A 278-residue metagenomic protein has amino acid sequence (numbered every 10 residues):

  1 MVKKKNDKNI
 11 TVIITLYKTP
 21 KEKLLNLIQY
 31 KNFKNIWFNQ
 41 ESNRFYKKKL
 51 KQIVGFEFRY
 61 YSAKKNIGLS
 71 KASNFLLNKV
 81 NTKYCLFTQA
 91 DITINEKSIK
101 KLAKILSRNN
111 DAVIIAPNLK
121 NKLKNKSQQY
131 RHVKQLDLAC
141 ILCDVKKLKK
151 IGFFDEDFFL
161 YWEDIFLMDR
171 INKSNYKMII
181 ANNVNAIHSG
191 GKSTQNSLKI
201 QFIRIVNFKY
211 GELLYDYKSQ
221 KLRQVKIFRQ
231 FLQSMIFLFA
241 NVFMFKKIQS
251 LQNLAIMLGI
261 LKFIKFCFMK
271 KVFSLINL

Functional and structural regions predicted by a protein language model:
I14-N32: Short, well-formed alpha-helical segments that are part of the catalytic scaffolds of diverse glycosyltransferases
A63-V80: Glycine-rich, basic loop-to-helix element that forms the pyrophosphate-binding segment of sugar-nucleotide handling
C85: Short aromatic/hydrophobic "clamp" motif used to bind/position activated sugar donors
T93-S127: Conserved donor NDP-sugar-binding/catalytic core segment of glycosyltransferases
N125-C143, F159: A recurrent flexible, glycine/aromatic-enriched loop bordering the glycosyltransferase active site that acts as
I141-C143, K147, I151-G152, D157-N185: A short, conserved alpha-helix in the catalytic core of glycosyltransferases
I180-I200: Active-site donor/metal-binding and catalytic loop motifs of nucleotide-sugar-dependent glycosylation enzymes
I203-G211, K221-L278: Non-catalytic, C-terminal membrane-associated alpha-helical segments of glycosyltransferases
